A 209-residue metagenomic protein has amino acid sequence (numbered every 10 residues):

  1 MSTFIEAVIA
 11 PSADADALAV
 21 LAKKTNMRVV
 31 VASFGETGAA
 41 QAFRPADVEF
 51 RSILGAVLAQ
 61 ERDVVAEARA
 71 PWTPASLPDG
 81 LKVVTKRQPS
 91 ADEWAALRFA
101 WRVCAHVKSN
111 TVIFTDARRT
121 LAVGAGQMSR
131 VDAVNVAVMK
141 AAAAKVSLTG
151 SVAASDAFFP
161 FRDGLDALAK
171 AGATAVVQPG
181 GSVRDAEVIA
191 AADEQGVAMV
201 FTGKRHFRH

Functional and structural regions predicted by a protein language model:
M1-H209: ATP-dependent carboxylate/acyl-activation modules
